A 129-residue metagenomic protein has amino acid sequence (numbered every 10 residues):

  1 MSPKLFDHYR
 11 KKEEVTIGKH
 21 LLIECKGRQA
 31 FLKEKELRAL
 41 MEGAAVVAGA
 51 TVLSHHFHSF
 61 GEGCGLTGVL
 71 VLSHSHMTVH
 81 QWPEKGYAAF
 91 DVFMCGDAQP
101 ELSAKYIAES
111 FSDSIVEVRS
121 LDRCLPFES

Functional and structural regions predicted by a protein language model:
M1-S129: Polybasic/polar functional segments that serve as interface/processing modules
